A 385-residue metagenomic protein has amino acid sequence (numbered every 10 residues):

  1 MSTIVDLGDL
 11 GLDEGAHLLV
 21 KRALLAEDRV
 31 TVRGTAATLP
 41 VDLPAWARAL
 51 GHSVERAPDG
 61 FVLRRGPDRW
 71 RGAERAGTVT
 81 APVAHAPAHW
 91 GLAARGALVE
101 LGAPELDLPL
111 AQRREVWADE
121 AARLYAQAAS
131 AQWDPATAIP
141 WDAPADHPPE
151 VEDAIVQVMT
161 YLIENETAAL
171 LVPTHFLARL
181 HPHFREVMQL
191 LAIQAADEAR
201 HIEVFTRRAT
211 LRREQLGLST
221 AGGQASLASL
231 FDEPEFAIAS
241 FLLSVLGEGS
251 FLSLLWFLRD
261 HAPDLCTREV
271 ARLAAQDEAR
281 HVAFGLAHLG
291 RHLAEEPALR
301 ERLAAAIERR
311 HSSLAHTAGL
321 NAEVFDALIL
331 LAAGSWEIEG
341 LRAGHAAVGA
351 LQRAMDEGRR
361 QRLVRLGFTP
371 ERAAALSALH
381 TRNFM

Functional and structural regions predicted by a protein language model:
M1-P44, R48-G96: Intrinsic disorder
L18-L19, R71-Q189, T210-L216, P234-I238 (+1 more regions): Terminal targeting/low-complexity segments that flank the catalytic cores of oxidoreductases
P44, T206, W256, R360: Short glycine-/small-residue-rich flexible loop motifs, especially phosphate/cofactor-binding loops
A47, L162-L170, L191-A209, F241-L252 (+3 more regions): Alpha-helical transition-metal enzyme core signature, strongest for iron centers
G60, R185-Q194: Short, glycine/charge-rich beta-strand/loop segments that flank catalytic centers and engage negatively charged groups
T174-A178, W256-R259, R272, L286 (+1 more regions): Amphipathic alpha-helical segments within well-ordered protein domains
R207-A279, E308-R309: Active-site-proximal alpha-helical scaffolds that flank and shape metal-associated catalytic sites
G217-L218, L265-A271, A287-R302: Short acidic alpha-helical/loop segments enriched in Asp/Glu that coordinate divalent cations
